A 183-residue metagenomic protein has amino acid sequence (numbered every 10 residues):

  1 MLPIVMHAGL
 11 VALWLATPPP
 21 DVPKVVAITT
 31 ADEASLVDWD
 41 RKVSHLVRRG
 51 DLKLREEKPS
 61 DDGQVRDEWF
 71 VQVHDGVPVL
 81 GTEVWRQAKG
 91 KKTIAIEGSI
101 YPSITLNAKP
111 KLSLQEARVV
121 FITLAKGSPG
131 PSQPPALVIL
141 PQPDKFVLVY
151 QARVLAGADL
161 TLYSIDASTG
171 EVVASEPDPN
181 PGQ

Functional and structural regions predicted by a protein language model:
I4-L15: Hydrophobic alpha-helical targeting segments used for export or membrane insertion
W14-Q183: Segments that shape or occlude catalytic/ligand-binding pockets
